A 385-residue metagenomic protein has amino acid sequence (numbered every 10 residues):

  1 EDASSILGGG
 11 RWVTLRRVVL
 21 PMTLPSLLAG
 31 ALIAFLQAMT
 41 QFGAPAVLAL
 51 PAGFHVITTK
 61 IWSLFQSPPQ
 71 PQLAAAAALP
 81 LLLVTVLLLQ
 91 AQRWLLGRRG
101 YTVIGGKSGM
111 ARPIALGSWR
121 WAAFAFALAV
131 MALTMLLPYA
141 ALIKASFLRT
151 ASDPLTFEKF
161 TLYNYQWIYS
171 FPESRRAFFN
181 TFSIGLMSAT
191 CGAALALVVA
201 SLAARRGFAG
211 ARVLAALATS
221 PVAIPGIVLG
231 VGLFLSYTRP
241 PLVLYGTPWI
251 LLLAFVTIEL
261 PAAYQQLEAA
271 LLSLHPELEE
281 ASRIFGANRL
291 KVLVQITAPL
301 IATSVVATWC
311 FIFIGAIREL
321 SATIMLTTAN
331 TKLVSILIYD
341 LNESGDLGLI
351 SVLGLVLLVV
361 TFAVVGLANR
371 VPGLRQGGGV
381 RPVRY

Functional and structural regions predicted by a protein language model:
E1, L15, P25, G117-F126 (+2 more regions): Cytoplasmic-entry segments and transmembrane alpha-helices of multi-pass inner-membrane transporters
E1, S5, G9-V13, A44 (+8 more regions): C-terminal transmembrane helix and the adjacent membrane-cytosol boundary/short C-terminal tail of inner/organellar
R11-T40, A125-L136, A216, S220 (+5 more regions): Transmembrane alpha-helices
W12-V13, P45-G53, S108-P113, L148-L162 (+6 more regions): Membrane-interfacial helix termini and adjacent extracytoplasmic/periplasmic loops of multi-pass transporters
P25-S26, A127-A129, E173-G185, A223 (+3 more regions): Loop-to-helix entry region at the N-terminal start of transmembrane alpha-helices in multi-pass membrane transporters
L28, L32, T40-G43, T58 (+6 more regions): Membrane-embedded alpha-helices of multi-pass transport/permease systems
M39-F42, A46-V86, A115-R120, S146-D153 (+4 more regions): Interhelical loop and adjacent transmembrane-helix boundary motif in polytopic membrane transport permeases
L82-L89, P113-A141, R212-A218: N-terminal signal-anchor/first transmembrane alpha helix
